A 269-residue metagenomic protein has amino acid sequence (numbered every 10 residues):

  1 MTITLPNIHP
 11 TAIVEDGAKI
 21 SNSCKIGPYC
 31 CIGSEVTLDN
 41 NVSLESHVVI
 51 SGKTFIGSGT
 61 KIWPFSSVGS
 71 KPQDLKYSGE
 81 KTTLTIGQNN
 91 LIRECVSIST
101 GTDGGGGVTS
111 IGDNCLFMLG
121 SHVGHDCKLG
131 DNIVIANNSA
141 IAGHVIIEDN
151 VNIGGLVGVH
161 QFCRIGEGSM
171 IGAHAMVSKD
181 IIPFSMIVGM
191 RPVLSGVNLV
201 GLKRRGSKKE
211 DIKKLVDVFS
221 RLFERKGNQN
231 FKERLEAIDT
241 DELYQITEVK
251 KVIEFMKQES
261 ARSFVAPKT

Functional and structural regions predicted by a protein language model:
M1-T11, D16-G17, S23, G59 (+5 more regions): Terminal amphipathic alpha-helical/low-complexity segments used for targeting or macromolecular assembly
I3-V193: Structural signal for interior beta-strand "rungs" in well-ordered beta-sheet cores of soluble enzyme domains
